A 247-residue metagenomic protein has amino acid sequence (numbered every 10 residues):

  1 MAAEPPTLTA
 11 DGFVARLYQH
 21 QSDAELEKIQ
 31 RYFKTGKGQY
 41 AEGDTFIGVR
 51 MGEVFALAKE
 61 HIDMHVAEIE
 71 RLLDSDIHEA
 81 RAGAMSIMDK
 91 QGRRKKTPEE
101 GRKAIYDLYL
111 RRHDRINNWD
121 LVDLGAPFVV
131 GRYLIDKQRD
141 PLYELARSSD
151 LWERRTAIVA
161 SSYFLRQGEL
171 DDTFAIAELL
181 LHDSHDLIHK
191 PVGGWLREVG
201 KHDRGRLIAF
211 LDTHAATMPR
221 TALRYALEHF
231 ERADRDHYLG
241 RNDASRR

Functional and structural regions predicted by a protein language model:
M1-R247: Alpha-helical scaffold domains
